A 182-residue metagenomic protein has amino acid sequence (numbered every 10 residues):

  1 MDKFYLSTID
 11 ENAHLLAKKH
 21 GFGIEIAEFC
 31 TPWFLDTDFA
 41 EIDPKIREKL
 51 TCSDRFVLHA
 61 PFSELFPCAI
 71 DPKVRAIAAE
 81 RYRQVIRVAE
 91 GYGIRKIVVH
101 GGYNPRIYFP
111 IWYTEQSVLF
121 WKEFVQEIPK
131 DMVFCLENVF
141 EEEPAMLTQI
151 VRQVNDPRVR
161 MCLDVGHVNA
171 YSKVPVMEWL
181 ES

Functional and structural regions predicted by a protein language model:
M1-Q84: N-terminal pre-domain/capping segments
Y5-T8, V168-S172: Short gly/ser/thr-rich secondary-structure transition/capping motifs
D10-N12, E28-C30, F62-E64, G101-P105 (+2 more regions): Active-site-proximal loop/turn and secondary-structure-junction residues that shape catalytic pockets, frequently
K18, L50-T51, V154-N155, L180-S182: Short, conserved loop/helix-junction motifs that constitute active-site signature segments in enzyme catalytic cores
G23, V57, C135-L136, C162 (+1 more regions): Generic enzyme active-site microenvironment
A40-S53, L119-E127, E178-W179: Catalytic-core regions built around general acid/base machinery
A69-R160: Active-site acidic/histidine proton-transfer and metal-coordination neighborhood in alpha/beta enzyme cores
S172-S182: A short alpha/beta connector and helix-capping loop motif
